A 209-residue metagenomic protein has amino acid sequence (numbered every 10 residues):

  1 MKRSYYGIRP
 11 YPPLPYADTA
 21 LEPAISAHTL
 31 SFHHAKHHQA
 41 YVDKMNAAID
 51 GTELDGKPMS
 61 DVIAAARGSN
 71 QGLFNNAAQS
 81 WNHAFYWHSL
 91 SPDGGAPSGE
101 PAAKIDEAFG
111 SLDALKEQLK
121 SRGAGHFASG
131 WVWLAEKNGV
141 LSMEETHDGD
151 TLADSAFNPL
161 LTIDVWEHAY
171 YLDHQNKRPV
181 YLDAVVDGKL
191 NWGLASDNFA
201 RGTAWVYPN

Functional and structural regions predicted by a protein language model:
K2-N209: Feature for soluble, non-membrane regions of globular proteins
